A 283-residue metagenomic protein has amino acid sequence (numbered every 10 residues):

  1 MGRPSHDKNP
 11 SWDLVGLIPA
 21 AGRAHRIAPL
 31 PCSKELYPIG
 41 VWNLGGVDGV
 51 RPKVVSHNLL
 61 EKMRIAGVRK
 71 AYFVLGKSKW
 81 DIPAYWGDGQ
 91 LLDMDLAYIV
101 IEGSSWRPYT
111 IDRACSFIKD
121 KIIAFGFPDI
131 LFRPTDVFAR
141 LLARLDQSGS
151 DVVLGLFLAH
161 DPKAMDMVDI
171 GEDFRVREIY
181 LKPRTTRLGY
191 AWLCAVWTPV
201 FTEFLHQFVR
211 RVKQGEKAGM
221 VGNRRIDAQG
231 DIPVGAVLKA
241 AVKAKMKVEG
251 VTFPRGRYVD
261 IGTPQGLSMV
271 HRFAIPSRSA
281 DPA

Functional and structural regions predicted by a protein language model:
G2-I82, V137: N-terminal glycine-rich phosphate-binding loop and ensuing alpha1 helix
V15, R69-A71, D95, I122 (+2 more regions): Residues at the starts of beta-strands that form the adenosine-phosphate
G22, D129, T263: Active-site glycine-centered loops adjacent to acidic/histidine catalytic or metal-binding residues that shape
R26, D81-A84, Y109-T110, F204 (+3 more regions): Phosphate- and divalent-cation-binding pockets in alpha/beta enzyme and binding domains that engage nucleotide-derived
L36, M167-I170, G250: A structural signal for short hydrophobic beta-strand segments in well-ordered beta-sheet cores
V55-L59, Y109-R113, V237: Well-ordered alpha-helical segments embedded in enzymatic catalytic cores
I82-P83, G89-E172, H206: Conserved beta-loop-beta/alpha segment of the NTase-like Rossmann-fold superfamily that binds/positions NTPs
A139, D146, R175-Y258, Q265-P282: Catalytic-core segments of class I nucleotidyltransferases/pyrophosphorylases that form NMP-activated intermediates
